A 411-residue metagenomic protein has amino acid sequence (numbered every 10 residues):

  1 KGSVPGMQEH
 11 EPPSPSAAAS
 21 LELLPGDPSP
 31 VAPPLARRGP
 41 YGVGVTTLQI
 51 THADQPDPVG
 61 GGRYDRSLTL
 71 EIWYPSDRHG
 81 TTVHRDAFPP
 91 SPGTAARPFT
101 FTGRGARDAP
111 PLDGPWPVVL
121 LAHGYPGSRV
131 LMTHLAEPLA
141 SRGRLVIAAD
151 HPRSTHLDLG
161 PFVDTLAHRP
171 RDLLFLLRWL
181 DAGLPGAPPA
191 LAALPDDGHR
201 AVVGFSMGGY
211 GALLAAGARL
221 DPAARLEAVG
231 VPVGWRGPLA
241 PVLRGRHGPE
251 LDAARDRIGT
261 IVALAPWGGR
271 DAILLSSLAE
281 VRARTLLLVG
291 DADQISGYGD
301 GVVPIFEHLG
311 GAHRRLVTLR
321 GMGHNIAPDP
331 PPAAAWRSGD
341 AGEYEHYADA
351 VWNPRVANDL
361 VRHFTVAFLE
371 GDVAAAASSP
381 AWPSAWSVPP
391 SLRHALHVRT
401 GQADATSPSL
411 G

Functional and structural regions predicted by a protein language model:
H10, P15, L23-L24, P30 (+3 more regions): Alpha/beta-hydrolase-fold serine-hydrolase catalytic core, especially in secreted/extracellular enzymes
P15-V119: Domain-level recognition of soluble alpha/beta enzyme cores, biased toward histidine phosphatases/phosphomutases
R107-W116, L121, Y125-D158, Q294-Y298: Short substrate-entry loop that stabilizes the transition state in hydrolases
V163-D197, A224-V233, H247: Alpha/beta-hydrolase active-site loop
R178-D181, G209-D221: Short glycine-enriched nucleophile-adjacent loop and the immediately C-terminal alpha-helix near the catalytic center
G269-R270, A292-S296, H324-N325: Acidic catalytic loop of the alpha/beta-hydrolase fold
L274, G297-E307: Short alpha-helix in the alpha/beta-hydrolase fold that links the catalytic acid
V281, L287-V289: Short beta-strand/loop motif that positions the catalytic acidic residue of the alpha/beta-hydrolase fold
